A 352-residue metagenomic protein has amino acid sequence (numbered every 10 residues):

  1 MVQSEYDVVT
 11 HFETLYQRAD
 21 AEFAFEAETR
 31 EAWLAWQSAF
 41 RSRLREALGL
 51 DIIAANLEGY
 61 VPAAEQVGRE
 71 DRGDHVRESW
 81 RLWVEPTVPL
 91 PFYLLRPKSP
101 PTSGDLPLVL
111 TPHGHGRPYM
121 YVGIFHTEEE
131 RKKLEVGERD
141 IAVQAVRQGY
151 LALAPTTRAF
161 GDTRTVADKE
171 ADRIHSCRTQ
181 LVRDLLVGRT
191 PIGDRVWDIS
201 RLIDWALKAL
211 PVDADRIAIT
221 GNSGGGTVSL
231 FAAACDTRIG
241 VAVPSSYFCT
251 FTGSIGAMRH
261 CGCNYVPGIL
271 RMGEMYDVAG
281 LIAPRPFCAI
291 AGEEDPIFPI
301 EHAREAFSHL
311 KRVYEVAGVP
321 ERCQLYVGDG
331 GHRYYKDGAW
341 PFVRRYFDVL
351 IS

Functional and structural regions predicted by a protein language model:
M1-V76, V84, S352: N-terminal targeting or regulatory segments adjacent to alpha/beta-hydrolase or S9 domains
V67-E130: Glycine-rich active-site/cofactor-binding loop and its immediate structural neighborhood
G104, L110-K208, G253-M258: Cap/lid segment of the alpha/beta-hydrolase catalytic domain
T179, R183-L186, R201, I239-G280 (+3 more regions): Mobile cap/lid helix-loop segments that gate and shape the active-site cleft of serine hydrolases
P211-S223: Alpha/beta-hydrolase fold nucleophile elbow
G221-F231: Glycine-rich nucleophile elbow surrounding the catalytic serine of serine-hydrolase chemistry
I282, A289-A291: Short beta-strand/loop motif that positions the catalytic acidic residue of the alpha/beta-hydrolase fold
S308-S352: C-terminal catalytic histidine-bearing segment of alpha/beta-hydrolase fold enzymes
